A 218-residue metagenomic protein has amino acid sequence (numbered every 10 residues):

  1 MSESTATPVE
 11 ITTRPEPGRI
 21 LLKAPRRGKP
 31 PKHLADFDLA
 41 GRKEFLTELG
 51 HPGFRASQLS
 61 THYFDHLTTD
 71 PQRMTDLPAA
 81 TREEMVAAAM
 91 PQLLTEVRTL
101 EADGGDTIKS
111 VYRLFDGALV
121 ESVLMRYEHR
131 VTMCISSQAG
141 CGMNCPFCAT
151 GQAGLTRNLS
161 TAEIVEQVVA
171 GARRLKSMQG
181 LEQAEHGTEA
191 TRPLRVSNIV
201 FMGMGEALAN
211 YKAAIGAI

Functional and structural regions predicted by a protein language model:
M1-V131: Flexible, acidic/Gly-rich N-terminal and inter-domain linker regions that tether and position cofactor-handling modules
D38-G41, T75-P78, E101-G104, A139 (+4 more regions): Solvent-exposed, flexible loop/coil residues
V120, M125-S136, G142-I218: Conserved Radical SAM active-site core
